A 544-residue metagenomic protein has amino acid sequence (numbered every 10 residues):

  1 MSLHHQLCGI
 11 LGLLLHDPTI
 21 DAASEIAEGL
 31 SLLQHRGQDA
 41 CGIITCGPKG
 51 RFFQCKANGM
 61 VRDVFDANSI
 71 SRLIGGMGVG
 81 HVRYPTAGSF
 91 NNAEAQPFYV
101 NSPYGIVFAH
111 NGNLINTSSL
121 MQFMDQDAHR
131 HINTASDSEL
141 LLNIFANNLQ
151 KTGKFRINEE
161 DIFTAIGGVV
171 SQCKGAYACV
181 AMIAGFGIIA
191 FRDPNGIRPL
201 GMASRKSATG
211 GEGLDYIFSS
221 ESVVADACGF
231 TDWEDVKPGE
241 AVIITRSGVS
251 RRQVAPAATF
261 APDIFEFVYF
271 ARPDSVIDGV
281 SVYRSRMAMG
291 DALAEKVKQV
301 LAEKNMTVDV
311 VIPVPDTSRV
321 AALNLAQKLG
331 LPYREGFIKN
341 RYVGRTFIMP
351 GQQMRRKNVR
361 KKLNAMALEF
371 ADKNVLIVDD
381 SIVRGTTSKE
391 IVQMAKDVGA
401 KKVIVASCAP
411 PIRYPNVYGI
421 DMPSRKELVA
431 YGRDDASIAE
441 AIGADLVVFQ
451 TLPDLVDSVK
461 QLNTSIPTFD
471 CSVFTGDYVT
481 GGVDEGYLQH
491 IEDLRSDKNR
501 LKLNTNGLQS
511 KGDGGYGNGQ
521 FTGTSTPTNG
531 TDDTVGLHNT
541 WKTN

Functional and structural regions predicted by a protein language model:
M1-P238, I243-D309, V314: Conserved short alpha-helical segments that host acidic/polar catalytic motifs at enzyme active sites
F65, E139-I144, Y333-G344, A441-V459: A conserved beta-strand->alpha-helix junction
T86-A87, N116, I188-I189, I197-P199 (+7 more regions): Flexible loop/turn segments at secondary-structure boundaries
R130, K151, A208, K298-T307 (+3 more regions): Secondary-structure transition/capping motifs at alpha-helix termini and the adjoining loop/turn into the next element
G168, V223-V224, C228-T231, V236-E240 (+5 more regions): Phosphate/diphosphate-binding loops
V170, G185-G187, R192, E212-L214 (+3 more regions): PRPP-dependent phosphoribosyltransferase catalytic core
V311-V314, S318-L325, L329, Y333 (+2 more regions): Extended, hydrophobic alpha-helical segments in both membrane/secreted and soluble proteins
G330-V375, T386, Y414-P423: Short, glycine/charge-rich flexible loops or terminal/linker lids adjacent to PRPP-binding catalytic cores
